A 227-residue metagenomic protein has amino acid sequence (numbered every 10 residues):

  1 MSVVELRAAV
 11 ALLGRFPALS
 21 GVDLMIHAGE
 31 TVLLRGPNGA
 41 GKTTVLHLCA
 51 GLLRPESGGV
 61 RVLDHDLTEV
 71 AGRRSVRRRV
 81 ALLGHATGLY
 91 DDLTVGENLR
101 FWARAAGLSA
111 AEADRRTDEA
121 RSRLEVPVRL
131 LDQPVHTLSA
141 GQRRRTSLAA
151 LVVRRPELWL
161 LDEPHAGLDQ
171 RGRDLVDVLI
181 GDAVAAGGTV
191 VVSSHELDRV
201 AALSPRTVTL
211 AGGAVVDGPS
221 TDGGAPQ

Functional and structural regions predicted by a protein language model:
A50: Helix-to-loop junction immediately C-terminal to a conserved catalytic motif
G58-E69, V76: Conserved ABC transporter NBD signature motif
R100, R104, E112-L130: Conserved ABC ATPase "signature" region
P134-L138: Conserved ABC ATPase signature
L151-V152: ABC ATPase C-loop
S193-H195: H-loop/switch region of ABC-family ATPase nucleotide-binding domains
